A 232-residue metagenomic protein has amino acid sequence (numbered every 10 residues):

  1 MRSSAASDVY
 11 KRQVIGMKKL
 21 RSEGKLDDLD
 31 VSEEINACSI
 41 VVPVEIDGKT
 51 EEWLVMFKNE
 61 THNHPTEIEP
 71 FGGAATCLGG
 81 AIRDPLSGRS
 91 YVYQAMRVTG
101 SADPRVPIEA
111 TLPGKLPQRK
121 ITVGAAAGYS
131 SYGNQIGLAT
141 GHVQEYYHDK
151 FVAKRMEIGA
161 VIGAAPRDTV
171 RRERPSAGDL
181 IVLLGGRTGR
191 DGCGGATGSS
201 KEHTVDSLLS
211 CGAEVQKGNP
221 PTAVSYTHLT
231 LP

Functional and structural regions predicted by a protein language model:
M1-A6, Y10, H228-P232: Single conserved hydrophobic/aromatic residue that forms the stacking wall/gate of nucleotide- or nucleobase-binding
A5-G48, E52-W53, G137, G141: Gly/Pro-rich turn-and-neighbor structural signature
N36-P43, E51-L229: Mobile "lid/hinge" segments at catalytic clefts and subdomain interfaces of large enzymes
